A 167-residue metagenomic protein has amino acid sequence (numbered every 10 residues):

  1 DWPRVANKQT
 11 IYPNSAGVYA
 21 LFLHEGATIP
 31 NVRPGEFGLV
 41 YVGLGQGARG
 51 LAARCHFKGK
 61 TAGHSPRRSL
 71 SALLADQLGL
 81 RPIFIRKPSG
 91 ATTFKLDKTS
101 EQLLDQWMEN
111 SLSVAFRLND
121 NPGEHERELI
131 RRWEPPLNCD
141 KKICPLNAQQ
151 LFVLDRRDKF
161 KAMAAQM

Functional and structural regions predicted by a protein language model:
D1-V40, L44-M167: Boundary/linker segments flanking structured domains
